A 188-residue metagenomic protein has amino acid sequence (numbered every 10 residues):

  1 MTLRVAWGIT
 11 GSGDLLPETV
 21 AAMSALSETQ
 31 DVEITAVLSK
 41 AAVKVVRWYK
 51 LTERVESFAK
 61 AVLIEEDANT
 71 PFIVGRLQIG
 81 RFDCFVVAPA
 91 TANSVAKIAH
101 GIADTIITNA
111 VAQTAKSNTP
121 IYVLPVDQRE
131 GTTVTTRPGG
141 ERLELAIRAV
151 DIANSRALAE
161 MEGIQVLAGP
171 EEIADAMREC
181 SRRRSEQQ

Functional and structural regions predicted by a protein language model:
M1-Q188: A cross-family phosphate/adenosyl-ligand binding-site feature
